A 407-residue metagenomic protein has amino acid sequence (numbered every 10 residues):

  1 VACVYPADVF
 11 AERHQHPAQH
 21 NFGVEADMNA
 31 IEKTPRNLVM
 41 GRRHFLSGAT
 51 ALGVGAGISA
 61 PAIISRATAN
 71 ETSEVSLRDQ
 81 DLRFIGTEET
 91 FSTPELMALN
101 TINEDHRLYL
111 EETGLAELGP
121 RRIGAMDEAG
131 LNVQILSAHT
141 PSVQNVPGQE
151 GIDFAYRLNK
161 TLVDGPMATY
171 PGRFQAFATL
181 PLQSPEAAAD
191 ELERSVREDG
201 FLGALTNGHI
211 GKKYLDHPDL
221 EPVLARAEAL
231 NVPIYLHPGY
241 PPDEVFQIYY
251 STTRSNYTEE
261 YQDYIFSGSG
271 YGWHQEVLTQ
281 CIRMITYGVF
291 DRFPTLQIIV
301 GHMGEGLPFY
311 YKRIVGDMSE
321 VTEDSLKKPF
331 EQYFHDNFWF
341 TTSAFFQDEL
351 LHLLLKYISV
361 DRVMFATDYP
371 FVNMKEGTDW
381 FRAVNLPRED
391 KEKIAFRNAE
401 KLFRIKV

Functional and structural regions predicted by a protein language model:
V1-M40: N-terminal secretory signal peptides
N29-S65, S73-I85, S92-V133, K160-D164 (+8 more regions): Mid-to-C-terminal alpha-helical segments outside catalytic/metal-binding sites
D81-R83, T87-A116, V146, P242-Q275 (+1 more regions): Active-site gating loops and adjacent loop-to-helix segments of metal-dependent hydrolytic enzymes
I85-T87, Q134-L136, A176-A178, A204-T206 (+4 more regions): Hydrophobic faces of well-ordered beta-strands that scaffold small-molecule active sites in alpha/beta enzyme cores
T90, G239-P241, I285, G304 (+2 more regions): Catalytic metal-binding/acid-base residues of hydrolase active sites
N132, L136-Q280: Active-site gating/metal-coordination segments in enzymes
I285-F290, P294-E331: Aromatic-lined glycan-binding groove of carbohydrate-active enzymes
